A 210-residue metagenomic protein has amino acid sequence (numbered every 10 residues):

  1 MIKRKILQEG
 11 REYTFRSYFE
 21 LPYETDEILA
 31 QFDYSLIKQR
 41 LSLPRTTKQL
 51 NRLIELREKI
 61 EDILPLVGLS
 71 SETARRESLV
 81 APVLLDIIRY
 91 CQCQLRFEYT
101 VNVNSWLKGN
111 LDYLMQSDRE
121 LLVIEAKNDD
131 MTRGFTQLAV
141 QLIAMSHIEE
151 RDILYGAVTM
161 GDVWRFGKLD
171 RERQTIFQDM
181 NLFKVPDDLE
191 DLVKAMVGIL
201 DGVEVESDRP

Functional and structural regions predicted by a protein language model:
M1-S78, V205-P210: Charged, often low-complexity linker/regulatory segments
I2-Q8, E12-Y13, D26, G161-P210: Domain-level recognition of nuclease-like catalytic cores that cleave nucleotide substrates
S70-V101: An alpha-helical interface "stripe"
R75, N110, G134-Q141: Amphipathic alpha-helical interface surfaces
L79, Y113-N128, Q141: Conserved catalytic cores of phosphodiester-cleaving nucleases, focusing on short active-site segments
V80-L84, L138-M145: Buried hydrophobic packing segments
C93-D118: Active-site metal-binding core of divalent-cation-utilizing nuclease and nuclease-like domains
K127-F135, I143-Q178: Nucleic-acid nuclease catalytic cores
